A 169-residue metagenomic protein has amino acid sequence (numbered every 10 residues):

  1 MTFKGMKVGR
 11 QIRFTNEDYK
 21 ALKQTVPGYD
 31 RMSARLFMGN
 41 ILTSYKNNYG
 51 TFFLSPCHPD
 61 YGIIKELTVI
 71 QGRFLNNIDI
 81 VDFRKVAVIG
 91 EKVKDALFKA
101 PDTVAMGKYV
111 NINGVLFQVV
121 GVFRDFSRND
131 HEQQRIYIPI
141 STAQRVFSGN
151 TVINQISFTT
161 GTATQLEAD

Functional and structural regions predicted by a protein language model:
M1-F53, D60-I63, D95-A96, Q144-R145: Hydrophobic, regular-secondary-structure patches
M1-T2, F37-G39, I78-I80, I156-T159: Short linear capping/connector segments at secondary-structure termini
G9, R13, Y49, I80-R84 (+1 more regions): Residues at secondary-structure transition points
S55, D60-L75, F83-D169: Mid-to-C-terminal secondary-structure elements that act as membrane-proximal/extracytoplasmic interface segments
